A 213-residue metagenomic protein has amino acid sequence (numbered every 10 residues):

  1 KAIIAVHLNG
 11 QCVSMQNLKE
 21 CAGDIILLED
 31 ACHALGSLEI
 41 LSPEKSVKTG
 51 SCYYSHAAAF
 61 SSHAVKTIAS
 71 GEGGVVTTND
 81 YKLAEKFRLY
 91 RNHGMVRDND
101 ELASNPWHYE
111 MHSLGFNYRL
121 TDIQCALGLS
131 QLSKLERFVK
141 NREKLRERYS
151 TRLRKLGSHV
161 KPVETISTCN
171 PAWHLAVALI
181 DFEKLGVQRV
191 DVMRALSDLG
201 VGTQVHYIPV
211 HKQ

Functional and structural regions predicted by a protein language model:
A2-V6, Q11-N17, D24, A34 (+3 more regions): PLP-dependent aminotransferase class I/II
I3, A57-A59, T67, V75 (+1 more regions): A residue-level structural signature of the nucleotidyltransferase/glycosyltransferase Rossmann-like core
A22-L28: Short beta-strand/loop segments at the ligand-binding rim of alpha/beta enzyme cores
E29-A69, W107-H112: Conserved active-site segment immediately N-terminal to the catalytic lysine that forms the internal aldimine
A58, E72, A172-A176: Short amphipathic alpha-helical segments
F60-S61, G74-N79, L129: Short beta-strand-to-turn element immediately C-terminal to the catalytic PLP-Schiff-base lysine in fold type I
